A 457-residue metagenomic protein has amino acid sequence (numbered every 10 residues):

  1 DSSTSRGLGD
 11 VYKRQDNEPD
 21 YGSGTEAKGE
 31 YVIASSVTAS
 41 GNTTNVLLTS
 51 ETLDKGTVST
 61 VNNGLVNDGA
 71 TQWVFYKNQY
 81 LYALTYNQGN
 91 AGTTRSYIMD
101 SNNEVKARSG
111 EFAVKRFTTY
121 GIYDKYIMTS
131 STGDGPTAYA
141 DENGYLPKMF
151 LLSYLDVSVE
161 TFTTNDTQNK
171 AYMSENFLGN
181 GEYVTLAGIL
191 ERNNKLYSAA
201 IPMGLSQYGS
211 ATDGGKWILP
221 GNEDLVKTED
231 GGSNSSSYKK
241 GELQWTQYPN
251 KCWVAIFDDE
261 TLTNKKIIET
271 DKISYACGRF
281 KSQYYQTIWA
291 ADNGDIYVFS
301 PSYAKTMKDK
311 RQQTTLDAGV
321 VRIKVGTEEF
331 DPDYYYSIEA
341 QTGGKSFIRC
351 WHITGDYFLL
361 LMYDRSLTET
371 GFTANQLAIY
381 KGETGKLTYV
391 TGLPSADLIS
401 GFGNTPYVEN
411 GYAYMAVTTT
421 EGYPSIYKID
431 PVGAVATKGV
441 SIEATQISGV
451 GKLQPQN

Functional and structural regions predicted by a protein language model:
D1-Y12: Single conserved hydrophobic/aromatic residue that forms the stacking wall/gate of nucleotide- or nucleobase-binding
E26-A39, N78-N87, D124-A140, N194-M203 (+4 more regions): Short beta-strand elements that form the blades of beta-propeller/WD-repeat-like and other beta-sheet-rich scaffold
G41-N169: Post-signal peptide N-terminal segment of secreted/secretory-pathway proteins
S50, R95-I98, Y145-E160, T212-L262 (+3 more regions): Beta-propeller blade signature
G56-V66, E104-V114, V159-G179, N264-K272 (+3 more regions): Beta-propeller fold detector
V66-K77, E111-K125, N176-I189, Y275-I288 (+3 more regions): Repeated scaffold domains used in trafficking and secretory/extracellular systems, primarily beta-propellers
Q247-F330, G344-K345: Beta-propeller domains
D331-G422: Intrinsically disordered, low-complexity segments enriched in Gly and acidic/Ser/Thr residues that form flexible
